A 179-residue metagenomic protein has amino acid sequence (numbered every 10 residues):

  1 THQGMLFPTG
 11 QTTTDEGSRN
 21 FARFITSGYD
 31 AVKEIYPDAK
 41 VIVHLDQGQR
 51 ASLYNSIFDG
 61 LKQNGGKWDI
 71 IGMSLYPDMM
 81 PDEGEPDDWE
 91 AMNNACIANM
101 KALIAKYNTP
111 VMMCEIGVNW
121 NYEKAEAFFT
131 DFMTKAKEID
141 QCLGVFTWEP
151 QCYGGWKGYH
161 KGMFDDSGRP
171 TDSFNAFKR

Functional and structural regions predicted by a protein language model:
T1, L45-Q47, E149-P150: Short, well-ordered beta-to-alpha junction loops that form the rim of enzyme active sites and present histidine/acidic
T1-S27, A31, I35: Polysaccharide-binding and catalytic clefts of secreted carbohydrate-active enzymes
L6-E16, D88, A95, A102-N108 (+1 more regions): Aromatic-rich peripheral "rim/lid" segments of glycoside hydrolase catalytic domains that contact and position glycan
R19, R23, D30, E34-K40 (+3 more regions): Glycoside hydrolase catalytic-domain groove-lining segments
P37-D46, D165-D166: Short, surface-exposed recognition loops or helix-turn segments adjacent to catalytic cores
